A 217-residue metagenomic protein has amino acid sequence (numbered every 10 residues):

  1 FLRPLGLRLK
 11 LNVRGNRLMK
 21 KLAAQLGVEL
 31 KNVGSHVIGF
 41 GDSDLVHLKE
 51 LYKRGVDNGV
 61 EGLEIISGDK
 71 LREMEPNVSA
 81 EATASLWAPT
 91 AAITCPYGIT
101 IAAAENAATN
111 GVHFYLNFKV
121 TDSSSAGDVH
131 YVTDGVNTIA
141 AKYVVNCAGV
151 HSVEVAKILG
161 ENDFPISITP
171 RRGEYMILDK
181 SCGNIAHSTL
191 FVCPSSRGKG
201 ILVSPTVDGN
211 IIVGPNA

Functional and structural regions predicted by a protein language model:
F1, R17, K21, L26-K31 (+3 more regions): Active-site substrate-recognition segment that forms the wall of the catalytic cavity or substrate channel
F1-M74, T83, G200-I201: Dinucleotide-binding Rossmann-like beta1-alpha1 core, especially the glycine-rich loop that anchors the ADP
R8, N12-G15, D44, L48 (+6 more regions): Generic structural signal for well-ordered, non-membrane alpha-helical segments in soluble metabolic enzymes
S43-V46, M74-A82, S124-Y131, I139: A short, glycine/Asx- and small/polar-enriched loop/turn that sits immediately N-terminal to a beta-strand
L48, S125, V155-K157: Short glycine-/acidic-enriched loop or helix-start segments at secondary-structure transitions that form or flank
E64-S67, F114-L116, N146, V213: General beta-strand structural signal in soluble alpha/beta enzymes
L86-Y143: Helical element adjacent to the flavin cofactor pocket in flavoenzyme catalytic cores
